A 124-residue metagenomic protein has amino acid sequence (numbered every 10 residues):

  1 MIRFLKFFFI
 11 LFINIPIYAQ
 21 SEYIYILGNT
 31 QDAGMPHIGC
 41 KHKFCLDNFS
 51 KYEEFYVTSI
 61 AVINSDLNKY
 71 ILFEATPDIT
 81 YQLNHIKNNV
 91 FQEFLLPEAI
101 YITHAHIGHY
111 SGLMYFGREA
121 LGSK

Functional and structural regions predicted by a protein language model:
M1-I2, I17-Q20: Basic/polar N-terminal segments that are highly enriched at the extreme N-terminus, encompassing both cleavable
I2-I10: Sec-dependent signal peptide recognition, specifically the positively charged N-region followed immediately by
F9-Y18: Hydrophobic h-region of N-terminal signal peptides that target proteins for export in Gram-negative bacteria
Q20-K87: Conserved beta-strand hairpin/beta-sheet module of binuclear metal-dependent hydrolase folds, prominently
N64, N68-L72, T76-K124: Active-site metal-binding motif and surrounding structural segment of the metallo-beta-lactamase
